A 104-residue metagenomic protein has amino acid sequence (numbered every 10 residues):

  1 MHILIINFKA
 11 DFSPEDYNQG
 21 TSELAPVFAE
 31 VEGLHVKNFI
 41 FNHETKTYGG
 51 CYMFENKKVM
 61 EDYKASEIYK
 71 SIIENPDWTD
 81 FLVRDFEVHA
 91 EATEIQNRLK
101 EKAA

Functional and structural regions predicted by a protein language model:
M1-Y48, K57-A65, P76-A104: Short S/T/G/P-rich N-terminal loop/turn motif that feeds into the first structured element of a domain
